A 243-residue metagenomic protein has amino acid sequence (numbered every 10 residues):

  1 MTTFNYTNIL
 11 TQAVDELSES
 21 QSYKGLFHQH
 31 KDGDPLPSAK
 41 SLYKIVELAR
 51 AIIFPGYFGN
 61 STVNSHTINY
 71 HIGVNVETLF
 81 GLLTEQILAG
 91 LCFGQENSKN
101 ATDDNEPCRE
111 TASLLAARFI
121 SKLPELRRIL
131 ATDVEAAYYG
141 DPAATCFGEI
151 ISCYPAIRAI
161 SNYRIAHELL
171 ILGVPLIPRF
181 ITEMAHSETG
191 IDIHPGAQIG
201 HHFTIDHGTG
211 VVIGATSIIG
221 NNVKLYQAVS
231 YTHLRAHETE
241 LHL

Functional and structural regions predicted by a protein language model:
M1-F180: Terminal amphipathic alpha-helical/low-complexity segments used for targeting or macromolecular assembly
P175-I191: Membrane-interfacial amphipathic helices and adjacent loop/beta segments that form the lipid-substrate binding surface
A185, I191, A197-I205, T209-V211 (+2 more regions): A structural motif detector for beta-strand N-caps
T232-T239: Conserved small/polar residues in nucleotide/adenosyl-binding loops
L243: Cytosolic catalytic cores of cyclic-nucleotide second-messenger enzymes
